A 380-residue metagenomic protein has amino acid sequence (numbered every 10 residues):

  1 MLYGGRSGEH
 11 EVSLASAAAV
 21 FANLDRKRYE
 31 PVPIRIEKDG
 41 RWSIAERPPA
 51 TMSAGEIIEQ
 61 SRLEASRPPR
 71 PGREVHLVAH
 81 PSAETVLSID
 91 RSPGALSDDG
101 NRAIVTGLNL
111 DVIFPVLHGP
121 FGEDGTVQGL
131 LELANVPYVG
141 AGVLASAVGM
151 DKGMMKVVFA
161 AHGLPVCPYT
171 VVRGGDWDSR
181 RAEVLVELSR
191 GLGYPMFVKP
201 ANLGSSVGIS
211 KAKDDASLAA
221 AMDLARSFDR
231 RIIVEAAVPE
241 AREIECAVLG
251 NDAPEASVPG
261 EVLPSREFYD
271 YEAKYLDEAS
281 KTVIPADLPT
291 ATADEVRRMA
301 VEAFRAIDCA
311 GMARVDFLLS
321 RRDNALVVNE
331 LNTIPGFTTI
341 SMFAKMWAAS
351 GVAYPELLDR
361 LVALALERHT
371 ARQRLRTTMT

Functional and structural regions predicted by a protein language model:
M1-L144, V148-M150, M154, V172-V184 (+3 more regions): ATP-binding N-terminal substructure of ATP-dependent carboxylate-amine bond-forming enzymes
M1-Y3, S7-G8, A15, P31 (+2 more regions): Active-site nucleotide/adenylate-binding loops and adjacent lid/helix of ATP-dependent enzymes
L2-S7, R26, G163, P289-T380: ATP-dependent carboxylate activation and anion-phosphoryl transfer catalytic cores that bind Mg-ATP to form
A18-A19, D223, V301: Solvent-exposed alpha-helix faces
G129-Y138, D214, A219, A349-S350: A glycine- and small-aliphatic-rich helix-loop capping segment at beta-alpha/alpha-beta transitions that lines
P137-A141, V166, A256: Short hydrophobic/aromatic-enriched beta-strand-loop microsegments
S210-R298, R321, A325-V327: Phosphate-binding site of ATP-dependent enzymes
